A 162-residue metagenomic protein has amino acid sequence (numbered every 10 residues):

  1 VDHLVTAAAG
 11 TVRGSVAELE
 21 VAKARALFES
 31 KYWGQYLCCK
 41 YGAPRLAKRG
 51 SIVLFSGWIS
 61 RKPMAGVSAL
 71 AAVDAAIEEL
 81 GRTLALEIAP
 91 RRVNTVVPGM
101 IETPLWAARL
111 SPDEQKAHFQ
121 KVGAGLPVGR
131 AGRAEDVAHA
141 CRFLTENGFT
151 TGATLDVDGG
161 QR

Functional and structural regions predicted by a protein language model:
V1-A9, L54, N94-P98: Rossmann-fold scaffold of SDR-type NAD(P)-dependent oxidoreductases
L4, L19, L27: A hydrophobic alpha-helix adjacent to the NAD(P)-binding/active-site core of NAD(P)-dependent oxidoreductases, strongly
A7-G14, G159-G160: Conserved NAD(P)H cofactor-binding loop of Rossmann-fold oxidoreductase domains
S15-V16, K23-R25, H118, V122: Substrate-binding pocket helix/loop in short-chain dehydrogenase/reductase
A24-F28, Y32, Y36-C39, R49-A89 (+1 more regions): Catalytic loop of short-chain dehydrogenase/reductase
S51, E78, E87-A107, T150-V157: Conserved Rossmann-fold SDR core element
E114-D136: Catalytic Tyr-x(3-8)-Lys segment
R130-V157: C-terminal substrate-recognition "lid" of short-chain dehydrogenase/reductases
